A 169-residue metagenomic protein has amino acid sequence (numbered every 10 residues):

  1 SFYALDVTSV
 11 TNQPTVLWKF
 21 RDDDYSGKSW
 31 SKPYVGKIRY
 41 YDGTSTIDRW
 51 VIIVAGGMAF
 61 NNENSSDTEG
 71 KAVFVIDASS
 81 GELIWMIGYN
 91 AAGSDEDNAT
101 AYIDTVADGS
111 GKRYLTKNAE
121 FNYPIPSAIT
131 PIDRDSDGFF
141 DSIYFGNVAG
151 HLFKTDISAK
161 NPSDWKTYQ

Functional and structural regions predicted by a protein language model:
S1-Q169: Extracytoplasmic/lumenal domain signature
